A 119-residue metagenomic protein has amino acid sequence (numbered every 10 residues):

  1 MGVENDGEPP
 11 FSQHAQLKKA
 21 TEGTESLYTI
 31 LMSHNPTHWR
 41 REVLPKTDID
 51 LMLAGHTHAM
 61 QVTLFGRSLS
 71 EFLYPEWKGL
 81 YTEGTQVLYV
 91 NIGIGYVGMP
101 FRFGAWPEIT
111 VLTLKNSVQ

Functional and structural regions predicted by a protein language model:
M1-Q119: Soluble catalytic domains of enzymes that build or remodel membrane lipids, polysaccharides, and related
